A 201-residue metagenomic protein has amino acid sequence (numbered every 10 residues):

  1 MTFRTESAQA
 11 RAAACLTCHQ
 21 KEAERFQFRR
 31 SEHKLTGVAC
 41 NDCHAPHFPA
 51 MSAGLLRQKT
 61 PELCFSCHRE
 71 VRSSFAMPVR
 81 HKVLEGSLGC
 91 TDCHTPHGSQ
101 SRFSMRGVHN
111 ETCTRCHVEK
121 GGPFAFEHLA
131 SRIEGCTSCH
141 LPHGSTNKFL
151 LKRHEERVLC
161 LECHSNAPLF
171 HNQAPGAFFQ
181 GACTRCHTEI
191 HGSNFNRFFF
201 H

Functional and structural regions predicted by a protein language model:
M1-H201: Short sequence/structural segments immediately N-terminal
